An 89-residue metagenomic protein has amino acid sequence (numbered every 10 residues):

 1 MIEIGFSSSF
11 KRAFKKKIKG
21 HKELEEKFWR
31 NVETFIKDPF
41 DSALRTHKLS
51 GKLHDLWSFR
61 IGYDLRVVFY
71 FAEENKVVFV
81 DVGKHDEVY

Functional and structural regions predicted by a protein language model:
M1-S9, G51: Basic nucleic-acid-binding interfaces
E3-I4, R12-E26, R60-Y89: Enriched for short, Lys/Arg-rich terminal
E25-E33: PIN-domain endoribonuclease scaffold, especially VapC-family toxins
R30, G51-L53, Y70-E73: Short alpha-helical linear motifs
T34-S58: A short, surface-exposed loop/turn module that caps and links secondary-structure elements
